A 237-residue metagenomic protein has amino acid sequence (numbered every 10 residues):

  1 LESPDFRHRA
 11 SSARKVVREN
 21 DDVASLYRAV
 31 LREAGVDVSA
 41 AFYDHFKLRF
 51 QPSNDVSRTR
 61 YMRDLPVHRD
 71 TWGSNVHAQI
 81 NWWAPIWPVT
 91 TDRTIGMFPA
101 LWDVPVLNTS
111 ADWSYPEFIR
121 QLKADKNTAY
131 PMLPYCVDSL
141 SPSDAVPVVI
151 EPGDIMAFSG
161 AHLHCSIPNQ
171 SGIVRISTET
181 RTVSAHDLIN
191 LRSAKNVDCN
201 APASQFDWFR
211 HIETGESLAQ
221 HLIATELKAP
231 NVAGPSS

Functional and structural regions predicted by a protein language model:
L1-Y61, L65-A78, A229-S237: Signature of the catalytic double-stranded beta-helix
F46, I80, D154, I176: Residue-level detector of short, conserved catalytic/binding motifs and their immediate flanks
S53-D55, W72, W87-T91, W102-D103: Short acidic/polar capping segments at secondary-structure boundaries
R58-R63, A78-Q79, D92-A100, V106-A111 (+2 more regions): A short secondary-structure junction signal
P66-R69, S143, H162-H164: Glycine-rich, charged/polar anion/phosphate-binding loops that engage phosphate groups from diverse ligands
S74-T90, R181-V183: Short, conserved beta-strand element in jelly-roll/cupin
D92-S159: Double-stranded beta-helix
H162-S237: Non-heme Fe(II)/2-oxoglutarate
